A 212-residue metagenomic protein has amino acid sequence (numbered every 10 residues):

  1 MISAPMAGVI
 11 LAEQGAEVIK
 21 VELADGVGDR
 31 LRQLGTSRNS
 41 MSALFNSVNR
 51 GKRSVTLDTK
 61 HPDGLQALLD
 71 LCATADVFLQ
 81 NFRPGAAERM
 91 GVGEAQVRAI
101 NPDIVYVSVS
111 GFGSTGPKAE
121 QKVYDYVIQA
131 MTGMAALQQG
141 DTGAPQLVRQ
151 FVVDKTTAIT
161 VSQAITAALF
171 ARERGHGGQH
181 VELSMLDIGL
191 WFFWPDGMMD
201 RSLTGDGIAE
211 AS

Functional and structural regions predicted by a protein language model:
M1-Q14: Substrate-binding/gating loop at the entrance of the active-site cleft, primarily in PLP-dependent aminotransferase-like
L11, K52, L79, V97 (+4 more regions): Structural scaffold positions in well-ordered secondary structure
E13-S54: Glycine-rich phosphate-binding loop and adjoining beta1-alpha1-beta2 segment of Rossmann-like nucleotide-binding folds
E13-V18, D103, Y126-V127, W191-F193: Long amphipathic alpha-helix in the N-terminal Rossmann-like dinucleotide-binding domain of NAD(P)-dependent
I19-V21, V55, V105-V107, V181: Hydrophobic/aromatic beta-strand patches that form the interior of the parallel beta-sheet core in alpha/beta enzyme
M41-A99: A structured beta-alpha segment of the ubiquitous adenosine-cofactor-binding alpha/beta core
H61, Q80-A136: N-terminal Rossmann-like NAD(P) cofactor-binding subdomain of oxidoreductases, focused on the glycine-rich
T115, M131-S212: Acidic, glycine-rich segments within the central catalytic cores of soluble metabolic enzymes that bind/position
